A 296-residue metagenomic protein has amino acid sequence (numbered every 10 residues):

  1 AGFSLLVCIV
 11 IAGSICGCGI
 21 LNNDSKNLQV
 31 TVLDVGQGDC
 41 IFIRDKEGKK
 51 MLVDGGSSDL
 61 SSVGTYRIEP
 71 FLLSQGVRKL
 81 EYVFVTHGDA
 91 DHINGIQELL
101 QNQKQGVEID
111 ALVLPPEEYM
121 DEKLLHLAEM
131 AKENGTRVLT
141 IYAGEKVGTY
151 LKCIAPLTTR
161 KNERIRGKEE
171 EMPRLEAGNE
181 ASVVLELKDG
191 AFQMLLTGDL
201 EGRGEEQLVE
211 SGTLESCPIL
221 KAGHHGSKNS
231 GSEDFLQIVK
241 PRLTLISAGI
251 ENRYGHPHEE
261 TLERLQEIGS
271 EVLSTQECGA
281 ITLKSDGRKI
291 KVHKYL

Functional and structural regions predicted by a protein language model:
A1-L296: Non-globular, low-confidence helical/coil segments that flank catalytic cores
